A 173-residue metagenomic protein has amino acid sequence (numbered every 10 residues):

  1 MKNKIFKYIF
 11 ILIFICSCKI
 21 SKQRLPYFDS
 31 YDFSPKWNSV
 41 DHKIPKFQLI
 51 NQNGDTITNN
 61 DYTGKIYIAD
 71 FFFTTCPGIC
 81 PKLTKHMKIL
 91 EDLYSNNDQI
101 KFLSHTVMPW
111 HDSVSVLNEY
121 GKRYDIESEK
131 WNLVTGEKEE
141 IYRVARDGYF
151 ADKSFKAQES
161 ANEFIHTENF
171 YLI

Functional and structural regions predicted by a protein language model:
M1-K46, I50: N-terminal targeting signals for export/organelle localization
F14, P45, T58, F72 (+1 more regions): Conserved Rossmann-like nucleotide-binding pocket used by diverse enzymes that bind dinucleotide cofactors
I44-P45, Y67, T167-E168: Short loop/turn microsegments at loop-to-beta-strand junctions
N51-Q52, I173: Short, acidic, Ser/Thr-enriched surface-loop or helix-capping motifs
N59-M87: Short active-site neighborhood of thiol/selenol oxidoreductases, capturing the structured segment around
T84-V144: Structural microenvironment flanking redox-active thiols in thiol-disulfide oxidoreductases
K138-I173: Thiol/disulfide oxidoreductase modules built on the thioredoxin-like
